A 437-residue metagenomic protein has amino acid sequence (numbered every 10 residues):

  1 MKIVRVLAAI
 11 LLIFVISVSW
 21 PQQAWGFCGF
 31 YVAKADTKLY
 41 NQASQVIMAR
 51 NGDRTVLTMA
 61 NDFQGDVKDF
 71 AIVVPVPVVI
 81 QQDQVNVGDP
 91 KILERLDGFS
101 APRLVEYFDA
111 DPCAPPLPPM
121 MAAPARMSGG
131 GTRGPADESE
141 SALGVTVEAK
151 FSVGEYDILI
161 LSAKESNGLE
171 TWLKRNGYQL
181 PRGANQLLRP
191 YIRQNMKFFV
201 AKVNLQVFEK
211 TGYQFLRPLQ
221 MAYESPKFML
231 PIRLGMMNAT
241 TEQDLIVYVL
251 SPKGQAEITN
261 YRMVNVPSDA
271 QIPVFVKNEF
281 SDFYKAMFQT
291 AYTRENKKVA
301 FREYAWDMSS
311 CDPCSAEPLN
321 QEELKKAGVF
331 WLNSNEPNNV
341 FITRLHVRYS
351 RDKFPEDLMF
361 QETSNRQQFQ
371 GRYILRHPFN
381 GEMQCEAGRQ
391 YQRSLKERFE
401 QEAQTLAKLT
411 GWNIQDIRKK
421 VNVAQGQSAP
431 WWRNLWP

Functional and structural regions predicted by a protein language model:
M1-I10: Bacterial N-terminal signal peptides that target proteins for export
F14-Q23: C-terminal segment of classical bacterial N-terminal signal peptides
W25, G29-L39, L180-T405, L409 (+3 more regions): Accessory, solvent-exposed terminal regions and/or long lumenal/extracellular loops of proteins
V32-R50, R54, G134-T146: Short, compositionally biased low-complexity segments enriched in polar/charged residues
A49-D111, L169-P190, N195: Surface-exposed, glycine/proline- and aromatic-rich loop segments on solvent-exposed faces across compartments
V56-T58, E155-S162: Short hydrophobic-aromatic micro-motifs
N61-F63, V76, S162-E165, L205 (+1 more regions): A mature extracytoplasmic/lumenal domain signature
N86-V153: A cross-kingdom signal targeting lumenal/periplasmic-facing segments of multi-pass membrane and secretory-pathway
